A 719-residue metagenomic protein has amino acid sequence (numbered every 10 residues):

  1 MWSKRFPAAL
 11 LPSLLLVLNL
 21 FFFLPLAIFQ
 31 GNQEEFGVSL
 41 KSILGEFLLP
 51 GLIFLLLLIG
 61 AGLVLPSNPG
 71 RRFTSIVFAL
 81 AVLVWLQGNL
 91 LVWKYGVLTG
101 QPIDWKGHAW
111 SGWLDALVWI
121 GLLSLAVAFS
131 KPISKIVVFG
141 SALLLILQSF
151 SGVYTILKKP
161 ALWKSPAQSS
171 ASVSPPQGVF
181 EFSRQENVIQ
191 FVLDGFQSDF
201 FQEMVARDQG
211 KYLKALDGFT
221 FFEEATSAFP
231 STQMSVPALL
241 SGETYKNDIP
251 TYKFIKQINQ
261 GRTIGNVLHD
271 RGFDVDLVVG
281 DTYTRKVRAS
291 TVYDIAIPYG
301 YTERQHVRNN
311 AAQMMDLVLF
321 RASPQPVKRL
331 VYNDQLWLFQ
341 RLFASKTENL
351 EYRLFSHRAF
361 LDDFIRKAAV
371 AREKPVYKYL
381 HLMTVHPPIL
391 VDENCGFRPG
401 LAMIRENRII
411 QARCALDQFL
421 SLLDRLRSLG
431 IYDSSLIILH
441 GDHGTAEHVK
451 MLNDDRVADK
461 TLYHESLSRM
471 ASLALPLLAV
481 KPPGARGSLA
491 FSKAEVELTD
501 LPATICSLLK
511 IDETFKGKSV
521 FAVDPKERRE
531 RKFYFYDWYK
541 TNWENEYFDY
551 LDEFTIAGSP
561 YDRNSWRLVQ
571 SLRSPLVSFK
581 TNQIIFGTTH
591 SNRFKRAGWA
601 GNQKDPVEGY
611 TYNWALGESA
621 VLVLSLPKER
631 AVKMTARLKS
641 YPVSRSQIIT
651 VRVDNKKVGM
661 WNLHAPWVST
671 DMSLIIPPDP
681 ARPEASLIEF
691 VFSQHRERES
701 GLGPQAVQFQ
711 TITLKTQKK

Functional and structural regions predicted by a protein language model:
W2-K628, V632, R637-M660, P666-V668 (+2 more regions): Catalytic domains that recognize anionic headgroups
